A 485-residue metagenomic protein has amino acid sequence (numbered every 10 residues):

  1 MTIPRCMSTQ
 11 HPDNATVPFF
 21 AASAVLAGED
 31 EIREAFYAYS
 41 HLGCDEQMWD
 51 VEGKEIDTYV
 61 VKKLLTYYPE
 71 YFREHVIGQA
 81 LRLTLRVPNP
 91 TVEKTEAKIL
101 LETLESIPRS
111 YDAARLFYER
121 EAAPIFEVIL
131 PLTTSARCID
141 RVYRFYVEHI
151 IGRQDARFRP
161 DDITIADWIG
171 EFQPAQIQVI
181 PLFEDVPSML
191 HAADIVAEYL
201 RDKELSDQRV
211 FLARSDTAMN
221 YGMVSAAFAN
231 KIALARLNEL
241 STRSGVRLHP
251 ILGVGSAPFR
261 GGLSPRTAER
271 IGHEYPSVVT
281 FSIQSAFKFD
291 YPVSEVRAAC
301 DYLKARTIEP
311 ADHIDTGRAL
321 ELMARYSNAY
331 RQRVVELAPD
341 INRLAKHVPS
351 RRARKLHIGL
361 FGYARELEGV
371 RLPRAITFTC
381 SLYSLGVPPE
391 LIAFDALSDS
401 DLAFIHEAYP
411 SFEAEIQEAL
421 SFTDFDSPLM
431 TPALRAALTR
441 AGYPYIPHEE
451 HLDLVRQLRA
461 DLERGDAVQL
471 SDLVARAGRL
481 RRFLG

Functional and structural regions predicted by a protein language model:
M1-V51, V60-P69, Q79, V279-I283 (+1 more regions): Acidic, glycine-enriched catalytic cores built around paired aspartates
M48-L130, T134-C138, F145: Structured, charged N-terminal subsegments at the starts of enzyme catalytic cores and at intra-chain domain/subunit
D57-P69, I99-A113, I139-D155, M189-E198 (+4 more regions): Well-ordered, non-membrane alpha-helical segments in soluble/globular domains
A80-N89, F117-S135, R157-E184, E204-M223 (+3 more regions): Core alpha/beta catalytic barrel or barrel-like domain that forms the active/cofactor pocket in diverse metabolic
T95, S225, E366-V370: Short acidic, glycine/proline-enriched loop segments that cap or flank alpha-helices
R109-A122, H149-D155, L205, A235-H249 (+3 more regions): Structural alpha-beta junctions
V186-M189, D194-A235, E239-E269, S285-L337: A cross-taxonomic marker for long C-terminal extensions/tails that follow the last structured domain
